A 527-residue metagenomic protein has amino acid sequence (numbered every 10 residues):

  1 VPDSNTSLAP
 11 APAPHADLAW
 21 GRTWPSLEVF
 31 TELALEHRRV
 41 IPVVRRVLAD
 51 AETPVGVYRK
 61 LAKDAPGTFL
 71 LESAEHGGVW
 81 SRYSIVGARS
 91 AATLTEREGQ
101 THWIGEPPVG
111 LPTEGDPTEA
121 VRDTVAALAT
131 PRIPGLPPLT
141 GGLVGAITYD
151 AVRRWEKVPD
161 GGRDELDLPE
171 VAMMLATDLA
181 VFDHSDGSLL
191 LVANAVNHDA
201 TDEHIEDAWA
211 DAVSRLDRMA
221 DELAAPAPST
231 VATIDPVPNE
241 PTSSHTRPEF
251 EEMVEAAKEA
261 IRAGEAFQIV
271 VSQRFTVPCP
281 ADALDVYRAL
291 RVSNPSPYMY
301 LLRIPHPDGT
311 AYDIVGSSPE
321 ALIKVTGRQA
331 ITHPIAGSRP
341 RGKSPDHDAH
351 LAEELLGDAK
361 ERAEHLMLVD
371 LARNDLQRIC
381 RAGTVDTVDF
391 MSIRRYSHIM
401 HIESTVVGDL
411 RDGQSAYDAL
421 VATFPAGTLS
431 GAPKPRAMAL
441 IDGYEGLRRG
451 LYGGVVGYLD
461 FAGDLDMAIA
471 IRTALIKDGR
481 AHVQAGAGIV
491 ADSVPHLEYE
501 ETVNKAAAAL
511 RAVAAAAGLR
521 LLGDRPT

Functional and structural regions predicted by a protein language model:
P2-T527: Extended alpha-helical targeting/anchoring segments, especially N-terminal organellar/secretory targeting helices
